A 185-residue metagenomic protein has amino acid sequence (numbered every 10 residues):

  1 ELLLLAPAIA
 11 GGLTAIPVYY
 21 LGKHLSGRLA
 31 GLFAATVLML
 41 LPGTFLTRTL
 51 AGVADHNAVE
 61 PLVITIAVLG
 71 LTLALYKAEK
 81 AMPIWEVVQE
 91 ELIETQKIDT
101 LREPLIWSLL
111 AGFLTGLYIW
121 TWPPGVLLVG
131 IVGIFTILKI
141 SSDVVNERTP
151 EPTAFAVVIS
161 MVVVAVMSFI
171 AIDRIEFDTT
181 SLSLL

Functional and structural regions predicted by a protein language model:
L5-H24, R28-D99, E103-S141, A156-I172: Membrane-embedded helix bundles of polyisoprenyl
V145-A156, T179-L184: Membrane-interfacial entry segments at the cytosolic side of transmembrane helices
S168-L185: Periplasmic/ER-lumenal interhelical loops and adjacent helix-loop junctions in multi-pass membrane proteins
